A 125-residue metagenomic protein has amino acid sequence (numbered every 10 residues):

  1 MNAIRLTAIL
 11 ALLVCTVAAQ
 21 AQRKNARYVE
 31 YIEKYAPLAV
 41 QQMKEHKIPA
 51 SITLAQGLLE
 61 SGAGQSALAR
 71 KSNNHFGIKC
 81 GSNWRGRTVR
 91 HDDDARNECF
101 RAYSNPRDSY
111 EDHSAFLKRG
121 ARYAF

Functional and structural regions predicted by a protein language model:
M1-A8: Bacterial N-terminal signal peptides that target proteins for export
A8-A11, N83: Residues that form or immediately flank small-molecule/cofactor binding pockets and catalytic motifs
A11-Q20: Hydrophobic h-region of N-terminal signal peptides that target proteins for export in Gram-negative bacteria
A19-F125: Catalytic cores of secreted/periplasmic lytic hydrolases that degrade extracellular macromolecules
